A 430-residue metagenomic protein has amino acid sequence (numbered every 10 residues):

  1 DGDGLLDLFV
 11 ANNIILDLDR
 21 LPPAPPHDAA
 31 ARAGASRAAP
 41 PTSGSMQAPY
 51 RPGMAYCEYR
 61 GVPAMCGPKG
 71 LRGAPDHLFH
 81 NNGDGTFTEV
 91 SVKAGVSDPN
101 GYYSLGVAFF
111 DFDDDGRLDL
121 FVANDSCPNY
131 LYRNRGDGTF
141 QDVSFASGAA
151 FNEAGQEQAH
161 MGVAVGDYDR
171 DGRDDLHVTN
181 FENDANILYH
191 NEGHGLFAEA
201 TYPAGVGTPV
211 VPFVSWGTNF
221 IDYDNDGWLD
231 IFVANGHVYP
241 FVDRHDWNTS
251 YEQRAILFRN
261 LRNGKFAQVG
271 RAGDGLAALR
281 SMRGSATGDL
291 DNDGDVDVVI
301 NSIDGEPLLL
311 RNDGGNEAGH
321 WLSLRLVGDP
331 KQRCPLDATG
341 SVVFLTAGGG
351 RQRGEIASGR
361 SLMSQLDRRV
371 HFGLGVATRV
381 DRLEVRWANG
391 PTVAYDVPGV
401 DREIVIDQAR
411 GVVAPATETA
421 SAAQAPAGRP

Functional and structural regions predicted by a protein language model:
D1-G2, L6, H80, S104-D114 (+5 more regions): Beta-propeller blade termini
D1-R20: Hydrophobic or amphipathic alpha-helical targeting/insertion segments
L8-N12, D115, D119-N124, D175-N180 (+4 more regions): Hydrophobic beta-strand segments that make up the repeating blades of beta-propeller and related beta-repeat
I14-L71, A234-Y251: Short, conserved, GDST-rich strand-edge loop motifs in beta-rich repeat architectures
L16-H27, G73-V90, P128-V143, A185-A200 (+3 more regions): Beta-propeller blade repeat segments, especially FG-GAP/WD-type strand-to-loop junctions in 6- to 7-bladed propeller
P26-A38, T42-Y56, T86-N100, G138-Q156 (+3 more regions): Sequence/structural signature of beta-propeller blade repeats across diverse families
R72, G95-A108, A149-A164, G205-N219 (+3 more regions): Repeat-based blade/solenoid architectures
T208, S250-I256, N260-P430: Gly/Ser/Thr/Pro-enriched helix-cap/hinge segments flanking short amphipathic alpha-helices
